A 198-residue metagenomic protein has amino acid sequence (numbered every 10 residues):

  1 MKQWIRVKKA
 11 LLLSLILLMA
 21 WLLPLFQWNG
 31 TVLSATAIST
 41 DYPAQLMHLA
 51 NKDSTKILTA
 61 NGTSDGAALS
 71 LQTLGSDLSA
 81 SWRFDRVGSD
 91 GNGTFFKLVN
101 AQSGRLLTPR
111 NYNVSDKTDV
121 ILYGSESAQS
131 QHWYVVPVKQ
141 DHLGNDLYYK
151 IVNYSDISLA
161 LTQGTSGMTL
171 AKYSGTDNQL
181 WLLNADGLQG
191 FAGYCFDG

Functional and structural regions predicted by a protein language model:
M1-V7: N-terminal secretory signal peptides that target proteins for export/translocation
K9-W28: Sec-dependent N-terminal signal peptides of Gram-positive bacterial secreted proteins and lipoproteins
G30-G198: Lectin-like carbohydrate-binding module/patch detector with strong preference for beta-trefoil
